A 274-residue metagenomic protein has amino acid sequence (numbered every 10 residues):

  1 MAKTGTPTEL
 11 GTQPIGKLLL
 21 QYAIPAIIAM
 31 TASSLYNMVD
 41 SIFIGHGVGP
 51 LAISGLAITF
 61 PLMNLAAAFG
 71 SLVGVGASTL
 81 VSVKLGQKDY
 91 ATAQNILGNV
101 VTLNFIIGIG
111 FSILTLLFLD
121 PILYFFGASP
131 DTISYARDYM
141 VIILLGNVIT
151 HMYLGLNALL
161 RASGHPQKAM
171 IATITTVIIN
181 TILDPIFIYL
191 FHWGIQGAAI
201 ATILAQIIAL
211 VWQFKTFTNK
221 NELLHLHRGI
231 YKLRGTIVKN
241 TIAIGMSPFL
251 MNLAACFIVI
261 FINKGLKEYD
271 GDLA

Functional and structural regions predicted by a protein language model:
M1-A23, V81-V148, H192-G245: Short alpha-helical transmembrane segments in multi-pass integral membrane proteins
L10-G47, P61-G76, L80, F105-S112 (+4 more regions): N-terminal transmembrane alpha-helices
Q21-D40, I142, T176, A205-A209 (+3 more regions): Transmembrane helical elements of multi-pass membrane transporters/channels
L35-S54, L123-P130, I186-H192, C256-A274: Helix-terminus/linker motif at the lipid-water interface of multi-pass membrane proteins
V48-P61, A136-M140, A199, A274: Small-residue hotspots at the loop-to-helix junctions and early N-terminal turns of transmembrane alpha-helices
I53-I113, T150-A169, N263: Small-residue-rich hydrophobic transmembrane alpha-helices
L65-A68, N180-P185, L210-F214: Hydrophobic transmembrane alpha-helices of multi-pass small-molecule transporters
N104, L159-L183, I200-I203: Alpha-helical transmembrane segments of multi-pass membrane transporters/permeases
